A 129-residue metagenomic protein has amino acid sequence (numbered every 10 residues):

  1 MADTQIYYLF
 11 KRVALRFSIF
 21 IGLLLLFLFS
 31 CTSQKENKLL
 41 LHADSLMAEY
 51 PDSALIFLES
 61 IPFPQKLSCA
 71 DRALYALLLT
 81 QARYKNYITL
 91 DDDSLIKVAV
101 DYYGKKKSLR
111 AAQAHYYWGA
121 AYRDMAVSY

Functional and structural regions predicted by a protein language model:
M1-L15: N-terminal secretory signal peptides that target proteins for export/translocation
Y7-Y8, C31-Y129: A "functional boundary" signal
S18-L28: Bacterial N-terminal signal peptides
